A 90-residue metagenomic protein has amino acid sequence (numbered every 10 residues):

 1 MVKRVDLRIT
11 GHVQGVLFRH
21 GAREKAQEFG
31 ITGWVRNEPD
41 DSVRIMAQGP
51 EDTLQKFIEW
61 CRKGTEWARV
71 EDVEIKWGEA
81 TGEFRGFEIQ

Functional and structural regions predicted by a protein language model:
M1-Q90: Intrinsically disordered, low-complexity, mixed-charge
